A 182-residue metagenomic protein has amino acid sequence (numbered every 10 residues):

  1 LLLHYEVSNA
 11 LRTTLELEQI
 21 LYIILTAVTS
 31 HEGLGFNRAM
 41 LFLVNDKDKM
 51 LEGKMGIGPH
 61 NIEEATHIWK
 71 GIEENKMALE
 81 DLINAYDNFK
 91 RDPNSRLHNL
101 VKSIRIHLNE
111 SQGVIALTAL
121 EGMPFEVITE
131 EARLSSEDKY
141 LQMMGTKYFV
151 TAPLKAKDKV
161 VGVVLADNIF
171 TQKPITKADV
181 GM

Functional and structural regions predicted by a protein language model:
L1-Q19: Signal-transmission linkers at sensory-effector interfaces
T13-A65: Helix-loop-beta substructure at the N-terminus of cytosolic sensory domains that couple signal/ligand detection
N61-S136: Regulatory sensory and allosteric helical modules in signal-transduction proteins and certain transcription factors
R133, K155-V160, I169: Flexible loop/coil segments at beta-strand boundaries within sensory signal-transduction domains
S135-K139, M143, K147, N168-M182: Regulatory loop-to-helix N-cap segments in sensory/regulatory domains that couple ligand/signal detection
Y140, G162-V163: Short glycine-/small-residue motifs
K147-A156: A short, aliphatic-rich beta-strand micro-motif
